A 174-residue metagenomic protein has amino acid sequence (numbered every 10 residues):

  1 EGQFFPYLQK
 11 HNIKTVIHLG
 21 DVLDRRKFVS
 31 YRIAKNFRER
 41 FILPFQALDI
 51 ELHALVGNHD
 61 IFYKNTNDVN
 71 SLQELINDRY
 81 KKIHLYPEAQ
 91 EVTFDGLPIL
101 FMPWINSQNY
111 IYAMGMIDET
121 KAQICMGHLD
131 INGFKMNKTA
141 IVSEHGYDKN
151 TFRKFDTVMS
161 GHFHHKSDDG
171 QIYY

Functional and structural regions predicted by a protein language model:
E1-E91, T151-F155: Core catalytic region of metal-dependent phosphoesterases/phosphodiesterases, especially metallo-beta-lactamase-like
G2-K10, S107-Q108, G115-M116, K166-Q171: A structural signal for the main folded, soluble domain(s) of proteins
V16, L52-A54, I99, Q123 (+2 more regions): Hydrophobic/aromatic residues located in beta-strands of well-ordered beta-sheets within soluble catalytic
H18, R25, L100-M102, C125-G127 (+1 more regions): Redox-cofactor binding/interface segments in oxidoreductases and associated redox assembly factors
V22-L23, N58-I61, I105, D130 (+2 more regions): Catalytic metal-binding/acid-base residues of hydrolase active sites
V29, N65, M136, D169-G170: Short, function-defining helix-loop hinge/capping sites that tune catalysis or transport
D60-N150: Conserved catalytic scaffold of divalent metal-dependent phosphoesterases
N137-Y174: Conserved beta-sheet core of the metallophosphoesterase superfamily
